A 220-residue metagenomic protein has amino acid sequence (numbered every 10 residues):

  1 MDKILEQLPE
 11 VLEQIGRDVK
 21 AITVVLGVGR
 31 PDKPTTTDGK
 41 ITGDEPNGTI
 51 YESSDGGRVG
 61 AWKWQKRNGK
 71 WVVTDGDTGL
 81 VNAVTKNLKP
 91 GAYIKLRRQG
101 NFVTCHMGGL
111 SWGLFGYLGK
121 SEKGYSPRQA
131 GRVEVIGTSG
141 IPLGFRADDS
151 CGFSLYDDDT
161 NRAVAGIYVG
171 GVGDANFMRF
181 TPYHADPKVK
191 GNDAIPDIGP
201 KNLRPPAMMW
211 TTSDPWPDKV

Functional and structural regions predicted by a protein language model:
M1-K33, Q65-G79: Short, low-complexity N-terminal tether/leader segments at secretion or assembly junctions of large, surface-exposed
R17-G56: Extracellular/surface-exposed low-complexity repeats and stalk/linker segments enriched in Gly/Pro and small polar
T49-D77, V103-C105: Short, surface-exposed terminal/edge motifs of secreted or surface/virion proteins that either
D55-R58, N68-K70, L110-L114, F145-D149: Acidic glycine-/aspartate-rich tracts in secreted/extracellular proteins
K66-R67, R97-R98, V169-G173: Generic beta-strand structural signal
V72-A92: Order/disorder boundary and secretion-linked terminal/linker segments
K89-Y93, L114-V220: Extracellular jelly-roll beta-sandwich "head" domains, especially the C-terminal globular C1q domain
N101-S111: Short, well-ordered beta-strand segments enriched in hydrophobic/aromatic residues
